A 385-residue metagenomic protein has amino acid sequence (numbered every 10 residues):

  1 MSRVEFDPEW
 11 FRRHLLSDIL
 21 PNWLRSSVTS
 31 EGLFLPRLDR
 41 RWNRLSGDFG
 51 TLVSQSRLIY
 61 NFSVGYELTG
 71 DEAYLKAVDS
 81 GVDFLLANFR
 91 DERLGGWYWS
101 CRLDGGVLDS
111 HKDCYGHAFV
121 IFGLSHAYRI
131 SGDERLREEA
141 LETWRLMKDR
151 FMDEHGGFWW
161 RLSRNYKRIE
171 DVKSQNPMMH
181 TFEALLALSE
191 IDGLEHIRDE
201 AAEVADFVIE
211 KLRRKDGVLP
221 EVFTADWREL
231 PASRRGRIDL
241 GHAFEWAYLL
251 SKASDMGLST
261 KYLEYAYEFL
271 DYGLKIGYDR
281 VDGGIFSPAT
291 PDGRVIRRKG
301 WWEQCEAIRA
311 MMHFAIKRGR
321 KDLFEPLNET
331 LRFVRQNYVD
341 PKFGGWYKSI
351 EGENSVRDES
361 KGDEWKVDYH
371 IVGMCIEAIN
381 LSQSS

Functional and structural regions predicted by a protein language model:
M1-S385: Glycan-recognition and catalytic cores of secretory/periplasmic carbohydrate-active enzymes
